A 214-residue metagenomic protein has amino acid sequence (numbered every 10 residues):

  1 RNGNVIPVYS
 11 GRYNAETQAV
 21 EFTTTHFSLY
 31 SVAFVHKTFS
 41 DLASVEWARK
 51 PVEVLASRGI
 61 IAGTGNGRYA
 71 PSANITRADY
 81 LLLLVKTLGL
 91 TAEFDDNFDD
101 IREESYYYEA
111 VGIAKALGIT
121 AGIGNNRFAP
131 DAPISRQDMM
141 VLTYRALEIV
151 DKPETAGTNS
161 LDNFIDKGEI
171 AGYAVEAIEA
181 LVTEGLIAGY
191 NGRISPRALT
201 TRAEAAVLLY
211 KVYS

Functional and structural regions predicted by a protein language model:
R1-G3: Solvent-exposed beta-hairpin/edge-strand motifs
Y9-E16, T23-R49, S57, I61-A110 (+4 more regions): Feature responds to low-complexity, polar/acidic, surface-exposed segments characteristic of secreted/exported proteins
T200-E204: Acidic helix/loop microenvironments that form the catalytic cleft of cell-wall polysaccharide enzymes
